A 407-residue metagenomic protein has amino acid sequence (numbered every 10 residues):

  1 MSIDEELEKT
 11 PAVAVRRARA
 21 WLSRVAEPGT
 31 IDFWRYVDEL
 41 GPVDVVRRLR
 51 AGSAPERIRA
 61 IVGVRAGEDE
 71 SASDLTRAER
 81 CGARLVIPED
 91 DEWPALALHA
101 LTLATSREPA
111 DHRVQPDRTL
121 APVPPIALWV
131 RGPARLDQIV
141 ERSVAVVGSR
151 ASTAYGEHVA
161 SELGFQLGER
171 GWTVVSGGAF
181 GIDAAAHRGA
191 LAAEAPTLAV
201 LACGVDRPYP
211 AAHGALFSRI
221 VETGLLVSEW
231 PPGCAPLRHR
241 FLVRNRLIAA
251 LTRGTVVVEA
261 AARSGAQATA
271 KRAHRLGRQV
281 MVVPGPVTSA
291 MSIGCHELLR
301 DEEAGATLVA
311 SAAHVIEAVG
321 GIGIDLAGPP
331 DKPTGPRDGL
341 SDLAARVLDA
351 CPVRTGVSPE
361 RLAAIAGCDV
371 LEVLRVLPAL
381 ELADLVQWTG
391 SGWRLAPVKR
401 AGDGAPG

Functional and structural regions predicted by a protein language model:
M1-T119: N-terminal positively charged helical leader segments and presequences
M1-V15, E27, E89-G407: Glycine-biased, small-residue-rich flexible motifs in mid-sequence functional cores and linkers
